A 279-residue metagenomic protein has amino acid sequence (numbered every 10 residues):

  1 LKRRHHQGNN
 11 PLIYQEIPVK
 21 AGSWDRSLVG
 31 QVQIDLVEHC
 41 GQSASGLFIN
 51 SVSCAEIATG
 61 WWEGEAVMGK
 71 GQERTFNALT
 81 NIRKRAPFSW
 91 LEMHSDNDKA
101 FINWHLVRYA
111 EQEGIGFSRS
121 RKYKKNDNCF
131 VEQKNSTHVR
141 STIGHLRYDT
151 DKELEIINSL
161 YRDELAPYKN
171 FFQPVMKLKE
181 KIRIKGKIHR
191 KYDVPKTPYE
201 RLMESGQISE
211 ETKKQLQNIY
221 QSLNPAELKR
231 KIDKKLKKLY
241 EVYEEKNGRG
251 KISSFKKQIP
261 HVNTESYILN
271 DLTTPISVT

Functional and structural regions predicted by a protein language model:
L1-S53, W61: Mobile-element integrase/transposase regions, centering on the N-terminal DNA-binding/Zn-coordinating module
D35, G60, M93-D96, K169 (+1 more regions): Short, conserved catalytic/metal-binding motifs centered on acidic residues
L36-C40, E56-A58, G69-G71, N97-K99: Short, flexible loop/turn elements at secondary-structure junctions
L47, A55, G64-P87: Active-site beta-loop-alpha junctions of metal-dependent nucleic acid enzymes, especially the RNase H-like/DDE
A55, T80-P87, H105-R119: Short, surface-exposed basic-aromatic patches at helix termini and helix-loop junctions that form
S95-N97, F101-A110, F117-I143, I156-N158 (+2 more regions): RNase H-like two-metal-ion nuclease catalytic core shared by retroviral integrases and related mobile-element nucleases
D163-P198: Charged, gly/pro-enriched flexible loop segments at helix/strand junctions
V194-Q207, E211-Q215, I219, P225-T279: Protein C-terminal end segments and domain termini
